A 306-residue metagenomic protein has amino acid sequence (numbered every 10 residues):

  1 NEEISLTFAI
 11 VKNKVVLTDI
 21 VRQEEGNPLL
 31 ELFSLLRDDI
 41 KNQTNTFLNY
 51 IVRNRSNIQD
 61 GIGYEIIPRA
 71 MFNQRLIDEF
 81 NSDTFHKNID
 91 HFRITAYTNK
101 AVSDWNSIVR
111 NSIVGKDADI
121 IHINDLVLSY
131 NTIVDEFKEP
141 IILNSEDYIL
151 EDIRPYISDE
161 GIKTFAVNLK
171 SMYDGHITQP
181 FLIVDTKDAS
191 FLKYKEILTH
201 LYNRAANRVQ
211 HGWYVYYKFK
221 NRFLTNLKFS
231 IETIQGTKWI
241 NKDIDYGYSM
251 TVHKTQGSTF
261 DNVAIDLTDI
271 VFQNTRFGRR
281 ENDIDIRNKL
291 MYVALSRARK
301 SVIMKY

Functional and structural regions predicted by a protein language model:
N1-N144, I149-R204: Conserved helicase motor core of P-loop NTPases
K163-Y306: C-terminal accessory regions
